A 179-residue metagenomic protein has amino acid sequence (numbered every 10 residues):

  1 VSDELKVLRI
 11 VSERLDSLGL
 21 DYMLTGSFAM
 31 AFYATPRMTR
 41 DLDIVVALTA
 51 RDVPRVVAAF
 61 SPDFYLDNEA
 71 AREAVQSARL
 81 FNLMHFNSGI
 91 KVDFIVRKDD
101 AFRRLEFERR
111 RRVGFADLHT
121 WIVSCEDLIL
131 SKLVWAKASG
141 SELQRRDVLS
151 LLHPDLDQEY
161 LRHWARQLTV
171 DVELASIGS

Functional and structural regions predicted by a protein language model:
V1-S179: Compositionally biased terminal segments of proteins
